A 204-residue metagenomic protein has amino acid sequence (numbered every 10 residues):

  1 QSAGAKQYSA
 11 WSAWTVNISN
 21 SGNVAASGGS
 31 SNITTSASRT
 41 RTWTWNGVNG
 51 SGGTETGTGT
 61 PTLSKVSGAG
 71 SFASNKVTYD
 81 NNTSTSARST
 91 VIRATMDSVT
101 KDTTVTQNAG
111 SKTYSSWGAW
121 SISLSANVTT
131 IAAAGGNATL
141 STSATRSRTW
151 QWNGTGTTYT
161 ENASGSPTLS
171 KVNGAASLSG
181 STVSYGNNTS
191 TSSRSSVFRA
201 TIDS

Functional and structural regions predicted by a protein language model:
Q1-A10, V105-S111, A126: Interdomain boundary/hinge segments at the C-termini of tandem beta-sandwich modules
Y8-I18, S115-L124: Proline-enriched interdomain boundary motifs that mark the N-terminal boundary and often initiate the first structured
G22-G29, T129-G136: Short, solvent-exposed loop/linker segments at the N-terminal edge of repeated beta-sheet extracellular domains
S31-S36, N137-S143: A short beta-strand segment in extracellular, disulfide-stabilized domains
T40-K76, S121-A126, S147-T182: Surface-exposed binding patches on compact interaction domains or structured appendages
S74-V91, G180-V197: Extracellular/luminal low-complexity segments enriched in Ser/Thr/Pro
A94-M96, A200-I202: Conserved structural position at the C-terminal beta-strand of extracellular beta-sandwich adhesion modules
S98-T104: Extracellular and select intracellular beta-sandwich modules with Ser/Thr-enriched, small-residue motifs on
